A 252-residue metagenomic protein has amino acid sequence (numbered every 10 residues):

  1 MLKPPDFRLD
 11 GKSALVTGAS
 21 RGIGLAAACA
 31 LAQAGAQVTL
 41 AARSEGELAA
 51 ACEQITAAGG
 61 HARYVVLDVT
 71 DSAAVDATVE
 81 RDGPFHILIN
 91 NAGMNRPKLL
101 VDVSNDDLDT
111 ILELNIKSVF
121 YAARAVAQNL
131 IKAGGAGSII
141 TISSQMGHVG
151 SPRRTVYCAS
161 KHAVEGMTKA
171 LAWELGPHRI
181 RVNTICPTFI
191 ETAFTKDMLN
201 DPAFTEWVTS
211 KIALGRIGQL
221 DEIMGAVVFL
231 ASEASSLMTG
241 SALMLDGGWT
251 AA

Functional and structural regions predicted by a protein language model:
S13, S20-G22: Conserved glycine-rich cofactor-binding loop
L99-L100, D107-L112, V208: Substrate-binding pocket helix/loop in short-chain dehydrogenase/reductase
V101, V149-T155, P177-H178, G215 (+1 more regions): Active-site loop immediately N-terminal to the catalytic Tyr-X3-Lys motif of short-chain dehydrogenase/reductase
F120, I180, R216-L245, T250-A251: C-terminal substrate-recognition "lid" of short-chain dehydrogenase/reductases
A123, S160, T168: Active-site helix of classical SDR
Q128, W173-P177, S236: Alpha-helical segment proximal to the catalytic Tyr-Lys
S144: Residue(s) in the substrate-gating loop at a strand-loop-helix junction that position the organic substrate next
